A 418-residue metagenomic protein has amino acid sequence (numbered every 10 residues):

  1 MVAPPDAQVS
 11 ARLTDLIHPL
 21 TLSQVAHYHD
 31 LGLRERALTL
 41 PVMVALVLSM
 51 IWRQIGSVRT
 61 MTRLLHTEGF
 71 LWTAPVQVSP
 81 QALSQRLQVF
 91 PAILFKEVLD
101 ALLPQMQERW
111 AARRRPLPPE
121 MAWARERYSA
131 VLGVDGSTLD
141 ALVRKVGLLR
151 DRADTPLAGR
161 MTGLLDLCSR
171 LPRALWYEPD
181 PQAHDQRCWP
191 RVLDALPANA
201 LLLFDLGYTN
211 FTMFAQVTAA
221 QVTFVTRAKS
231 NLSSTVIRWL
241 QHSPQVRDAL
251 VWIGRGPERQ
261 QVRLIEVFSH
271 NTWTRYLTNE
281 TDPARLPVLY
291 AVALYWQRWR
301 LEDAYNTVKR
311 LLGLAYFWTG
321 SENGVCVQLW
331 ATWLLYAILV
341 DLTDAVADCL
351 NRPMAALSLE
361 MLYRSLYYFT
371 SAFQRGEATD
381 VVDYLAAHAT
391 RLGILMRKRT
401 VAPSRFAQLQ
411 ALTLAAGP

Functional and structural regions predicted by a protein language model:
M1-L64, T73, L87-F90, L94 (+5 more regions): Single, function-defining residue in the core of a domain
E68-A82: Short, positively charged loop/turn segments that connect secondary-structure elements
P116-P118: A short, compositionally biased domain-edge/stem linker segment
E120-R125: Short boundary motifs at domain starts and secondary-structure transition points
